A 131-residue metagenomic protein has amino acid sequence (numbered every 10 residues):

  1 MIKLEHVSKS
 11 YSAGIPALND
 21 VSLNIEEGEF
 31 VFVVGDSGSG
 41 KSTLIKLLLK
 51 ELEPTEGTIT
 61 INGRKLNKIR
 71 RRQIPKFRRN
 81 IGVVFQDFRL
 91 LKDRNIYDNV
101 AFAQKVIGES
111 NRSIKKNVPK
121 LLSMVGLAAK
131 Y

Functional and structural regions predicted by a protein language model:
F32, P75-R89, R94: ABC nucleotide-binding domain signature
V34-D36: The feature captures the beta-strand-to-loop junction immediately N-terminal to the Walker
L49: Helix-to-loop junction immediately C-terminal to a conserved catalytic motif
T55-K65: ABC nucleotide-binding domain "signature motif"
R64-K65, A101, R112-K130: Conserved ABC ATPase "signature" region
L66-G82, N111: ABC ATPase NBD coupling module
D93-F102: Short coil-to-helix segment of the ABC ATPase nucleotide-binding domain corresponding to the Q-loop/switch region
